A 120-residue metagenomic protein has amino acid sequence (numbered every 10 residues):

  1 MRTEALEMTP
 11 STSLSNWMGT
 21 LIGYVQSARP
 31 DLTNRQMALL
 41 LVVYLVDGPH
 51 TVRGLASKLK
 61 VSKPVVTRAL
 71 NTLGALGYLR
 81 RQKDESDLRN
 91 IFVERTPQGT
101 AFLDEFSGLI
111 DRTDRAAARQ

Functional and structural regions predicted by a protein language model:
M1-D31: N-terminal leader segment of winged-helix/HTH proteins
R2-T9, P97, R115-R119: Intrinsically disordered, low-complexity regulatory regions of eukaryotic nuclear gene-regulatory proteins
L21-Y24, A101-Q120: Amphipathic alpha-helical dimerization/coiled-coil segments that flank or bridge DNA-binding/regulatory modules
I22-S62: N-terminal helix-turn-helix DNA-binding core of bacterial DNA-binding proteins
P49-I91: Canonical helix-turn-helix DNA-binding module
E85-D104: Basic, amphipathic "hinge/linker" alpha-helix immediately C-terminal to the N-terminal HTH DNA-binding motif
